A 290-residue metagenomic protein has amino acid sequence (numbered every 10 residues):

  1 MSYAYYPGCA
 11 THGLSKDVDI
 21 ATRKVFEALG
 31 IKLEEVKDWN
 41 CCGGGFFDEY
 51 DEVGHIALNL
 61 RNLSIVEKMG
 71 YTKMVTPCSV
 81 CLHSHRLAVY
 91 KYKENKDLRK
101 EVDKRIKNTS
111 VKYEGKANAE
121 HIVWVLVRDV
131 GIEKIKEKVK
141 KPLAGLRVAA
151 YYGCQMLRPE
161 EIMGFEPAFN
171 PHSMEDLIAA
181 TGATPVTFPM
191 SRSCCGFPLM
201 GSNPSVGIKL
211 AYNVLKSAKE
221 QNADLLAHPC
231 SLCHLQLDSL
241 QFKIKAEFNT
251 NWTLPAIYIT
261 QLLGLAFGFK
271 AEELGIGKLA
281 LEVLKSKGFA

Functional and structural regions predicted by a protein language model:
M1-A290: Iron-sulfur cluster-binding electron-transfer modules in prokaryotic oxidoreductases
